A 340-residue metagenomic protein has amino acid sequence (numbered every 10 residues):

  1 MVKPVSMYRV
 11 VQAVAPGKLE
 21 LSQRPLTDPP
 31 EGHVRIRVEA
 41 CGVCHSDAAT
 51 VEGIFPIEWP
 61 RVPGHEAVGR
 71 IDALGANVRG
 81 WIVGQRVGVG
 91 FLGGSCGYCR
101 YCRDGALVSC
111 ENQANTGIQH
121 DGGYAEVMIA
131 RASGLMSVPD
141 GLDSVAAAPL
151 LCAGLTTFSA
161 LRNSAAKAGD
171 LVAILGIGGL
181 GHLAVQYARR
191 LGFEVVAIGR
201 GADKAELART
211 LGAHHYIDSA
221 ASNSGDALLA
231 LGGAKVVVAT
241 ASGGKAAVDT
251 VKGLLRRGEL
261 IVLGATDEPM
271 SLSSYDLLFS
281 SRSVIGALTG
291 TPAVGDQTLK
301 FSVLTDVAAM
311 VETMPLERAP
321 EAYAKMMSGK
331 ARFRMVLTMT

Functional and structural regions predicted by a protein language model:
V2-V10, V248, G295-T340: C-terminal hydrophobic helical "lid"/dimerization subdomain of Rossmann-like NAD(P)H-dependent oxidoreductases
T27-C41, E52-R100, G134-L142: Glycine-rich beta-strand-centered segment in the early N-terminal region that forms part of a ligand/cofactor-binding
P30, I82, K167, L255-R256: Residue-level recognition of short, solvent-exposed, well-ordered loop/turn junctions that link secondary-structure
V87, D140-A227: Mid-domain Rossmann-like dinucleotide-binding core that forms the NAD(H)/NADP(H) cofactor-binding site
S95-L175: NAD(P)H dinucleotide-binding glycine-rich loop of Rossmann-like/cofactor-binding domains, especially the beta1-alpha1
S164, V196, A202, E206-S283: Glycine-rich cofactor phosphate-binding loops and adjacent beta1-alpha1 units of small-molecule cofactor enzyme domains
E259, L272-E312: Rossmann-fold dehydrogenase core element
